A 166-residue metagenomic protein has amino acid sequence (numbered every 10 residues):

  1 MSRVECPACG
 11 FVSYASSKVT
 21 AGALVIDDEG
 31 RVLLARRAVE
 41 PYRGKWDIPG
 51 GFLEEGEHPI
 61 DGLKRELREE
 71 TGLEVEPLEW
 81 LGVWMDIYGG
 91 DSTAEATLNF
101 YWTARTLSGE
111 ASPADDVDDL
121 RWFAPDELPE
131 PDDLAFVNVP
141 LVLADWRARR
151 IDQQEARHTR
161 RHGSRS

Functional and structural regions predicted by a protein language model:
M1-A23: Acidic, metal-coordinating catalytic segment for phosphate/diphosphate chemistry, firing primarily on the Nudix
V25-I26, L34, A104, W122: Conserved hydrophobic "DFG−1" position in protein kinase catalytic cores
D27-E69: Conserved Nudix-box catalytic region and its N-terminal flanking loop in Nudix hydrolases and closely related
P49, A124, A148-I151: Residue-level detector of functionally special positions within alpha-helical transmembrane segments of multi-pass
L53-E79, W84-N138, V142, R165: Unchanged
P140-S166: Charged phosphate-binding loop/patch that engages nucleotide di/tri-phosphates or the phosphate backbone of nucleic
